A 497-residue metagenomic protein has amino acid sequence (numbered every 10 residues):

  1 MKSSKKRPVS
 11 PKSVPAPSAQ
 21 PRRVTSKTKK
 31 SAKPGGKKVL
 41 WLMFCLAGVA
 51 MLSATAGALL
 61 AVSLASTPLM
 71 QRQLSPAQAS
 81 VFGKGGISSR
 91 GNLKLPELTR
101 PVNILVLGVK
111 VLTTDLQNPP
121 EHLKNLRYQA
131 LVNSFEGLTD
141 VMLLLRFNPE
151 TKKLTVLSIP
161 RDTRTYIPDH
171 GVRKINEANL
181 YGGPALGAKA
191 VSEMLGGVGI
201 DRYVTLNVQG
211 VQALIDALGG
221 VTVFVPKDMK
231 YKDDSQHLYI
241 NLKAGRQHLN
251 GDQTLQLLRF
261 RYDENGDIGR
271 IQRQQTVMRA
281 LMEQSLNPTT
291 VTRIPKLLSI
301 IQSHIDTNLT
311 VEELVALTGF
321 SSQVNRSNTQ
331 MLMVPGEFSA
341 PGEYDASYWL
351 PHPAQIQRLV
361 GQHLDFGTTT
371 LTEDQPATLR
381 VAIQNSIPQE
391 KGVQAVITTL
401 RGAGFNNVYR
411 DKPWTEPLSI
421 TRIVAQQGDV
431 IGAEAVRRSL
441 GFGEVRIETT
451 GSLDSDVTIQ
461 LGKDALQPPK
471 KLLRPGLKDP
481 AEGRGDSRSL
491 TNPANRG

Functional and structural regions predicted by a protein language model:
K2-G497: Non-catalytic, solvent-exposed segments at the cell envelope interface
